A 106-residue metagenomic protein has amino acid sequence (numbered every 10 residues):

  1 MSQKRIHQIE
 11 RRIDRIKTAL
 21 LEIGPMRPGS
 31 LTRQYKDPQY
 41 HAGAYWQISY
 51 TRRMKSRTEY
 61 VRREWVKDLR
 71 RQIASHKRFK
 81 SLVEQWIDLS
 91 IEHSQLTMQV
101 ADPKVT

Functional and structural regions predicted by a protein language model:
M1-T106: A positively charged, amphipathic N-terminal helix/segment that binds anionic biomolecules
